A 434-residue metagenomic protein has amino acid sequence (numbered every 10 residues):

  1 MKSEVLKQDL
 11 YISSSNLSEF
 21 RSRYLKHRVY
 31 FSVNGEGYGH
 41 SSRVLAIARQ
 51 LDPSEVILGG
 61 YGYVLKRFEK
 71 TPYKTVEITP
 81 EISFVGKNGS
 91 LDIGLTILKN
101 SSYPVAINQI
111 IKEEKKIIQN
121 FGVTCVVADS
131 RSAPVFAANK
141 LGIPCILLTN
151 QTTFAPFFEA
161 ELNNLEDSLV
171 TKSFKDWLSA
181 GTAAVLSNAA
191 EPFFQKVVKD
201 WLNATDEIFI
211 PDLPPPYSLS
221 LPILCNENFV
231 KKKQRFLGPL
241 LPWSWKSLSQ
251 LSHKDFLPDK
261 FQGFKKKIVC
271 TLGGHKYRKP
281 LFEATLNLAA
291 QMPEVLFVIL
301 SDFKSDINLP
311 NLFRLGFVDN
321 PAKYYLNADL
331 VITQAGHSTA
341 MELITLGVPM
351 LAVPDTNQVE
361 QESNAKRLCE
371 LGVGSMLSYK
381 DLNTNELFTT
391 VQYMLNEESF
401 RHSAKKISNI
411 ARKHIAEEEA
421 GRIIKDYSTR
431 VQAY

Functional and structural regions predicted by a protein language model:
D9-N16, K172-K276, D302-F303: A nucleotide-sugar donor-handling region in carbohydrate enzymes
F31-L45, K276-P280: A short, glycine/small-residue-rich beta-strand->loop->alpha-helix junction that serves as a flexible
N34-G35, P53-I107: Conserved nucleotide-sugar phosphate-binding/catalytic loop shared by glycosyltransferases and other
H40-L51, Y63-V64: Short amphipathic alpha-helix
A48-Q50, L224-C225, G238-L330, A340 (+2 more regions): Donor-nucleotide binding loops and adjacent catalytic segments primarily of GT-B fold Leloir glycosyltransferases
D92-C125, R131-A133, K175-A190: Conserved nucleotide-sugar donor-binding subdomain of glycosyltransferases
C125-S130, N320-N364: A donor-sugar binding/catalytic signature common to diverse glycosyltransferases and related nucleotide-sugar
G374-S375, K380, T384-E386, T390-I410 (+2 more regions): Conserved donor-nucleotide binding/catalytic region of nucleotide-linked donor-dependent transferases
